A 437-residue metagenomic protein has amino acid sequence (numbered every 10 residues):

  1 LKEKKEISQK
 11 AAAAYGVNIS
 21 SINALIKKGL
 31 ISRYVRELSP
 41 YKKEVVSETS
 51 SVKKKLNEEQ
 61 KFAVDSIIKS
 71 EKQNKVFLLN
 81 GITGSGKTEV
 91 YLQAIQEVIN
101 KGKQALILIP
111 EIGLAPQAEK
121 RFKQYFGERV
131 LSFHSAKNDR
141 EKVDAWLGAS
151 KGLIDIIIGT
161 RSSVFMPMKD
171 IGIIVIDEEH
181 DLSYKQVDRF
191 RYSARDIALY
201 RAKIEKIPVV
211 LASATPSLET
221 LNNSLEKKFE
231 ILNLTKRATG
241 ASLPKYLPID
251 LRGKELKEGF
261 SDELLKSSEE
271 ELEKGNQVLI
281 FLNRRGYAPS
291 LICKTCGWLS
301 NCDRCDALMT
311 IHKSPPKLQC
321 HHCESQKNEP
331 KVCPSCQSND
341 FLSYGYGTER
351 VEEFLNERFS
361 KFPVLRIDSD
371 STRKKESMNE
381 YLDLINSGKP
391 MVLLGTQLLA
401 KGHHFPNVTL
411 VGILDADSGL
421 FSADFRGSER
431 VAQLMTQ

Functional and structural regions predicted by a protein language model:
L1-Y15, A63-K69: Short amphipathic alpha-helical interface segments
K4, K28-G29, R161, T396: Alpha-helix C-caps/helix-loop-beta hinges
Y15, K28, S85: Short acidic/histidine-centered micro-motifs embedded in hydrophobic/aromatic stretches that mark compact functional
I19: Conserved catalytic core of two-component sensor histidine kinases
I22, I26-S39: A short, conserved structural fragment
P40-K54: Conserved adenine-nucleotide phosphate-binding loops and their immediately adjacent elements
S51-N57, K61-D65, Q73-Q437: Inter-lobe coupling/hinge segments of SF2-like helicase ATPases
